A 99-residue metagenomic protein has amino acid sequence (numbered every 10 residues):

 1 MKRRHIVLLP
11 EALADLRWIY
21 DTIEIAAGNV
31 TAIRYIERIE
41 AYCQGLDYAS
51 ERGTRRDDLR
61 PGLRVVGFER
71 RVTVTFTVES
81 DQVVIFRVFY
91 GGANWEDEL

Functional and structural regions predicted by a protein language model:
M1-R34: Arg/Lys-rich, positively charged N-terminal/basic patches that mediate binding to nucleic acids
A12, I39, F76: GIY-YIG nuclease signature motif recognition
Y20, E40-D47: Structural signal for well-ordered, non-membrane alpha-helices
T22-I36, E40, R60-R64, R70-R71: Amphipathic, hydrophobic secondary-structure cores in small proteins
A32, T54-R56, D97: Short, hydrophobic secondary-structure boundary micro-motifs
A49-D81: Basic/aromatic recognition patch in beta-strand/loop cores that engages polyanionic ligands
R70-L99: Enriched for short, Lys/Arg-rich terminal
